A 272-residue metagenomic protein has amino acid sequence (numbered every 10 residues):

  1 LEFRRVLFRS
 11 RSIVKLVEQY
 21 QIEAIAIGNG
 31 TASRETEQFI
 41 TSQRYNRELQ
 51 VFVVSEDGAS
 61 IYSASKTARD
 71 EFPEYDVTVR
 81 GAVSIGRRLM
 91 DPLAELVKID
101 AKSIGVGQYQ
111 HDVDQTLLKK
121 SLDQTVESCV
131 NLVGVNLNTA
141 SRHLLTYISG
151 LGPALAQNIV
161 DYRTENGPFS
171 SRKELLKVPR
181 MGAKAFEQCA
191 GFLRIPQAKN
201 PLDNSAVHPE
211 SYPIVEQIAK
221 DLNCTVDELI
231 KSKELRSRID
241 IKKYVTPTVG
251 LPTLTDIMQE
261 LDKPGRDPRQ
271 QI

Functional and structural regions predicted by a protein language model:
E2-L7: Short, small-residue-biased leader/transition segments that mark boundaries at the very start of proteins
S10-E23, S42: Short, basic/hydrophobic alpha-helical segments
Q21-A32, F52: Short glycine-rich phosphate-binding loop at a beta-alpha junction
G30-E35, V54-I61, K102-Q115, K177-R180 (+2 more regions): A glycine-rich phosphate-binding loop feature that marks nucleotide/adenosyl-phosphate handling sites
Q38-A59: Short acidic, glycine/proline-enriched helix-loop-strand junctions
I40-Q43, K66-D70: Short secondary-structure boundary/capping segments
I61, D70-P168, A183-A219, D256-Q271: Long, highly charged, low-complexity intrinsically disordered interaction regions that mediate electrostatic DNA/RNA
A219-I272: Structured C-terminal cores of nucleic-acid metabolism proteins
